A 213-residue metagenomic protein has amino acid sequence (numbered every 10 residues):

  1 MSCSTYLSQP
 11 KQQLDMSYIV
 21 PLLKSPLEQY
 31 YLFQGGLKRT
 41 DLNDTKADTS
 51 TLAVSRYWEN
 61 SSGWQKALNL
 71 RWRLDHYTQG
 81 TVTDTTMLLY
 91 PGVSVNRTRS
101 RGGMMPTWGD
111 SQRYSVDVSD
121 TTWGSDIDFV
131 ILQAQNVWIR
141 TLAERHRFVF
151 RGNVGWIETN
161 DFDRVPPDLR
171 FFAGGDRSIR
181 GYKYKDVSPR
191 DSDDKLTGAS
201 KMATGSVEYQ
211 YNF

Functional and structural regions predicted by a protein language model:
M1-R113, R177-G181, K185-K195, S200: Gram-negative/organellar outer-membrane beta-barrel architecture
Q13-S17, E59, Y90-F213: Extended beta-strand-rich architecture
